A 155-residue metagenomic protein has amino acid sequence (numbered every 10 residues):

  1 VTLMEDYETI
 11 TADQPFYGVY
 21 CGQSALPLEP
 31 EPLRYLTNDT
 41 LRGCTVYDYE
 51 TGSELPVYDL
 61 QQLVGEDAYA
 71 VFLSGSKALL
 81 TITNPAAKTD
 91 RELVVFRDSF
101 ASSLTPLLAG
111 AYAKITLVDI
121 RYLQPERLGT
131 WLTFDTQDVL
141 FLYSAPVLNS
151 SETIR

Functional and structural regions predicted by a protein language model:
V1-R155: Extracellular glycan-modifying ectodomains
